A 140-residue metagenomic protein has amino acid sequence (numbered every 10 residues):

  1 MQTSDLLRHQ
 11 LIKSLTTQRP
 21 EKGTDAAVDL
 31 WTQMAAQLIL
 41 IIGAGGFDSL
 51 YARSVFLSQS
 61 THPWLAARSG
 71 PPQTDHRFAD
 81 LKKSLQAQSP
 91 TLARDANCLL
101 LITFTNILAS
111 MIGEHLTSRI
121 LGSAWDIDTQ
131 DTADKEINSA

Functional and structural regions predicted by a protein language model:
M1-A140: Long, compositionally biased intrinsically disordered regulatory segments in eukaryotic proteins
